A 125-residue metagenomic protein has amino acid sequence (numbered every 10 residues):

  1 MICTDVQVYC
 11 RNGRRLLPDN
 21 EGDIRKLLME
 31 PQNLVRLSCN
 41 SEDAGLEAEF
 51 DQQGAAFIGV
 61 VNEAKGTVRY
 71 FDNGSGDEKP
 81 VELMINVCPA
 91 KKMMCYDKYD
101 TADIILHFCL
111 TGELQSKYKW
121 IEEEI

Functional and structural regions predicted by a protein language model:
M1-Y99, D103, L110-I125: Acidic (Asp/Glu-rich) sequence patches and key acidic residues that form negatively charged surfaces used
